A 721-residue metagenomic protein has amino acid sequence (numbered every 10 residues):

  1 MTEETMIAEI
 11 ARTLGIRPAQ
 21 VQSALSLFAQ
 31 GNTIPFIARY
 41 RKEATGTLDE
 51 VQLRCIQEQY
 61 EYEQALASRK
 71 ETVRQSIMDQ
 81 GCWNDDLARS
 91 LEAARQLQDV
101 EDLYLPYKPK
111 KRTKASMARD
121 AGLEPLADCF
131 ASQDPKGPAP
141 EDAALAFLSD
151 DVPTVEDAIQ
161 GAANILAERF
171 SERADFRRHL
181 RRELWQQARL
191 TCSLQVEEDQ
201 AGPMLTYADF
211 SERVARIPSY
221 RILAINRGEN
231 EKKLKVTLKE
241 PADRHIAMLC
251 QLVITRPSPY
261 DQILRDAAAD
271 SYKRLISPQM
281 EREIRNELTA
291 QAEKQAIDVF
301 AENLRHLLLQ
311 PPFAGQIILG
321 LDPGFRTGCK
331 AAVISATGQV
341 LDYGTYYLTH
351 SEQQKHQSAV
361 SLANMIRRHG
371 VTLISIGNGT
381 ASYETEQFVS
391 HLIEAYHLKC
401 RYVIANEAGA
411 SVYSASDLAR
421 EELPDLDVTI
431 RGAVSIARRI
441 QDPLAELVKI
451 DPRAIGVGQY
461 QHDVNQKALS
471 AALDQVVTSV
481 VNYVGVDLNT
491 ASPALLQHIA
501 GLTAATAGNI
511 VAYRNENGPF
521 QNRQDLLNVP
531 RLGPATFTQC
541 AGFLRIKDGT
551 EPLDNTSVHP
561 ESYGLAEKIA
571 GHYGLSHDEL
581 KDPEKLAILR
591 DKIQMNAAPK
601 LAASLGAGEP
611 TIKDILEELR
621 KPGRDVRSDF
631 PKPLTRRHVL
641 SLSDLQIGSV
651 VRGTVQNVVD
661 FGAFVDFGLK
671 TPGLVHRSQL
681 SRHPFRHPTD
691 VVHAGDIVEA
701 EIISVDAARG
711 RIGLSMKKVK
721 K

Functional and structural regions predicted by a protein language model:
M1-Q22, A29: Generic start-of-chain signal for non-secretory N-termini
E3-M6, E58, Q64-C82, E92 (+6 more regions): Long, highly charged, low-complexity intrinsically disordered interaction regions that mediate electrostatic DNA/RNA
S26-A29, P106, M117-D120, A224-G228 (+14 more regions): Replace "in large, NTP-powered and nucleic-acid-processing enzymes" with "in large, NTP-powered factors and other
F36, Q52-C55, Y62, L66-G320 (+2 more regions): Duplex nucleic acid-engaging cores and interfaces of nucleic-acid transaction enzymes
Y40-K42, A131, P241, P323 (+11 more regions): Short, ordered loop/turn segments at secondary-structure junctions
S76, S90, V100-Y104, G228-D243 (+4 more regions): Structured, non-catalytic alpha/beta "coupling" segments that mediate domain-domain communication and provide generic
R182-L190, L321-F325, T380-A381, A405-V412 (+5 more regions): A glycine-rich phosphate-binding loop feature that marks nucleotide/adenosyl-phosphate handling sites
G549-T550, D554-K721: Single-stranded RNA-binding regions, centering on S1/OB-family and related RNA-binding modules
